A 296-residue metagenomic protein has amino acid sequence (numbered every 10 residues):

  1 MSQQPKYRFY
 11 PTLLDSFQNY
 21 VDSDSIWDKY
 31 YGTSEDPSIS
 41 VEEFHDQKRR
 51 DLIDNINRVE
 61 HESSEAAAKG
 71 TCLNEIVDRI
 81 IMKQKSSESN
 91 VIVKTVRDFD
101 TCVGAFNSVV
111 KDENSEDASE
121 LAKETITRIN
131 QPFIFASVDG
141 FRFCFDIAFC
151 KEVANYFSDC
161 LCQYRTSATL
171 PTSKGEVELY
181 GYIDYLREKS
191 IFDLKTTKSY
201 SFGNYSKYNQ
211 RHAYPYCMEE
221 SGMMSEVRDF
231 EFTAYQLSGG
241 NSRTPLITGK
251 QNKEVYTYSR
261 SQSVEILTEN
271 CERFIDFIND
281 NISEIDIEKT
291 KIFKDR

Functional and structural regions predicted by a protein language model:
M1-Y182: Metal-dependent nuclease catalytic cores that hydrolyze phosphodiester bonds in DNA/RNA, characterized by
Y10, Q131-D139, F143, I147 (+2 more regions): General structural signal for secondary-structure boundaries
E35, N114, G222, I266 (+1 more regions): Amphipathic alpha-helical interaction segments
Q84-E88, S225, I285: Secondary-structure transition/capping residues
T166-F277: Mg2+/Mn2+-dependent nuclease catalytic core
E265-R296: Polybasic (Lys/Arg-rich)
